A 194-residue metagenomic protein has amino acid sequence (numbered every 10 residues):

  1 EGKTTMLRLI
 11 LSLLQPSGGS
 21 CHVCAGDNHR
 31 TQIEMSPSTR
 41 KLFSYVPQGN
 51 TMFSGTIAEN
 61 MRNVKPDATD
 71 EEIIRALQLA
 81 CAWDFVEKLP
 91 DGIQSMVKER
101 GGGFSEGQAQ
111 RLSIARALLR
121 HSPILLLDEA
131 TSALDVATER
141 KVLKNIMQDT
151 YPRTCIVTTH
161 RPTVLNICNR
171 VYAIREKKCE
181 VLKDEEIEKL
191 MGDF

Functional and structural regions predicted by a protein language model:
L11: Helix-to-loop junction immediately C-terminal to a conserved catalytic motif
G19-K41: Conserved ABC transporter NBD signature motif
H22, A58-E99, L143-K144, P152: ABC ATPase nucleotide-binding domain helical subdomain, centered on the C-loop/LSGGQ "ABC signature"
Q108, I114, T158: Hydrophobic anchor residue at the start of the ABC signature
L112, A117-R120: Hydrophobic/aromatic position at a conserved helix-loop-beta junction within ABC-family ATPase nucleotide-binding
L119-P123, P152: A short, proline-enriched helix->beta-strand linker immediately N-terminal to the Walker B motif in ABC-type P-loop
L125-D128: Catalytic Walker B motif of ABC-type/P-loop ATPase nucleotide-binding domains
M147-V157, L165: Conserved catalytic loops of ABC-family nucleotide-binding domains
